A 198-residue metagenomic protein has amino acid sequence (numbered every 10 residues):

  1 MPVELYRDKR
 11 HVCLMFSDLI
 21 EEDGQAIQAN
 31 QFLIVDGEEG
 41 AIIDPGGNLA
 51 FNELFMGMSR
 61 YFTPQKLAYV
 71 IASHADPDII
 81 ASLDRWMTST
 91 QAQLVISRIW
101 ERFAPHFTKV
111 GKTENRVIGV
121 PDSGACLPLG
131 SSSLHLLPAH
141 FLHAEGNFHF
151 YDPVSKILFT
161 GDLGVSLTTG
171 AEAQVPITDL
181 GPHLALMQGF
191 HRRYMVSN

Functional and structural regions predicted by a protein language model:
P2-R60, H149-D152, K156-T160: Conserved beta-strand hairpin/beta-sheet module of binuclear metal-dependent hydrolase folds, prominently
K9, S89-T90, T113: Short, structured coil segments at secondary-structure junctions
D23, G47-L49, A75-D78, A139-A144: Short beta->alpha connector loops
I43-P45, K66-A75, L94-R98, L158-D162 (+2 more regions): Active-site neighborhood of phospho(di)ester-bond hydrolases with catalytic His/Asp-centered motifs
L49-V95: Active-site metal-binding motif and surrounding structural segment of the metallo-beta-lactamase
N52, I80-L83, P105-H106, G146 (+1 more regions): Short glycine-/acidic-enriched loop or helix-start segments at secondary-structure transitions that form or flank
Q93-N147: Metallo-beta-lactamase
S133, H140-N198: Metallo-beta-lactamase
